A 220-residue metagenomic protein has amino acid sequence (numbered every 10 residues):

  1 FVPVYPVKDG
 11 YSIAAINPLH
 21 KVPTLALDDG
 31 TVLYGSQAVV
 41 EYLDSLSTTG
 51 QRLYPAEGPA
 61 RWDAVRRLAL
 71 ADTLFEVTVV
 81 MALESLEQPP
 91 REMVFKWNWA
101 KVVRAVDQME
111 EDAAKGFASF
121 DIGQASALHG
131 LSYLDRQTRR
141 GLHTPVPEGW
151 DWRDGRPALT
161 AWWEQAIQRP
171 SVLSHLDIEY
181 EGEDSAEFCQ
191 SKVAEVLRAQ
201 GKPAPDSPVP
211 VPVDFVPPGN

Functional and structural regions predicted by a protein language model:
F1, H175-L176: A generic structural-conservation signal
F1-V94, P203-N220: GST-like domain detector, emphasizing the conserved glutathione-binding G-site in the N-terminal thioredoxin-like
A71-Q168: GST-like fold's C-terminal all-alpha helical module
L176-G219: Acidic/histidine-enriched, glycine/proline-rich intrinsically disordered or flexible terminal extensions
